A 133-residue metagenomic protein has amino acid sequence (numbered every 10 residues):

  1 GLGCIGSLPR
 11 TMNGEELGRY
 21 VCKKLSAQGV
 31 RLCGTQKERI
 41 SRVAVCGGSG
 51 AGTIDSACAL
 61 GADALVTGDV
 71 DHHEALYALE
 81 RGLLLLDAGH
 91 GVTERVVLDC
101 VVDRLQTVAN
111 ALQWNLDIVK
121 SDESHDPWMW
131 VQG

Functional and structural regions predicted by a protein language model:
G1-G133: Hydrophobic structural segments
